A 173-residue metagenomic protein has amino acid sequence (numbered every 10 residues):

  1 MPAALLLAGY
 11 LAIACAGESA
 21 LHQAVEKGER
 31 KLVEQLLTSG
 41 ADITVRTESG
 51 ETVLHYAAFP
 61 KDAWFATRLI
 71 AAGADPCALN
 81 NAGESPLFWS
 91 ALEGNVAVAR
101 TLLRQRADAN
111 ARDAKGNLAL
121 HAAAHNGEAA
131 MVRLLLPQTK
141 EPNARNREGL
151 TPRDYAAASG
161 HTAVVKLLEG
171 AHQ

Functional and structural regions predicted by a protein language model:
P2-A12: Bacterial N-terminal signal peptides
C15-T52, Y56: N-terminal segments that cap or nucleate solenoid repeat domains
Q23-G28, Y56-D62, W89-N95, A122-E128 (+1 more regions): Ankyrin repeat A-helix N-terminal signature
K31-L32, W64-F65, A97-V98, A130-M131 (+1 more regions): Conserved ankyrin/ankyrin-like repeat signature
E34-D42, T67-D75, R100-D108, R133-E141 (+1 more regions): Ankyrin repeat domain, specifically the short helix-to-loop turn at the C-terminus of the second helix of each repeat
P142-Q173: Leucine-rich solenoid repeat scaffolds
